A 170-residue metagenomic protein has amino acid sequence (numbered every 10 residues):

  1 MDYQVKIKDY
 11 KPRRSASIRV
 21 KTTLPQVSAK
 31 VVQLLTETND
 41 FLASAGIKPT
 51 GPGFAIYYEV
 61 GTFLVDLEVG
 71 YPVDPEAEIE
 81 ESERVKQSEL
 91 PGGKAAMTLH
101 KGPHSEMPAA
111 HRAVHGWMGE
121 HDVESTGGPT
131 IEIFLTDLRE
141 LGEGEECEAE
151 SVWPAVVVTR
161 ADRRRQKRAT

Functional and structural regions predicted by a protein language model:
M1-T170: A solvent-exposed interaction/effector surface
